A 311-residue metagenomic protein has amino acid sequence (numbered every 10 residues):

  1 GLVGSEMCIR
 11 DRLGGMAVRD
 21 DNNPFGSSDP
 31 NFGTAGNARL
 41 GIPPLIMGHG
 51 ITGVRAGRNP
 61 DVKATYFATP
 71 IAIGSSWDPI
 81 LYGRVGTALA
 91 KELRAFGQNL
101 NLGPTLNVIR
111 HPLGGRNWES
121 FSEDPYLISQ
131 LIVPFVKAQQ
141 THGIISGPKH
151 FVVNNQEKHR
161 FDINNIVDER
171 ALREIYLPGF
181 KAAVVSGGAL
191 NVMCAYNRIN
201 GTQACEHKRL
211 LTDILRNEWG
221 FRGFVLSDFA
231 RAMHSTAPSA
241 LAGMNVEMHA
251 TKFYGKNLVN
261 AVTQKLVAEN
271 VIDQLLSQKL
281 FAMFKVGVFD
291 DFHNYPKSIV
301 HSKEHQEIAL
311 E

Functional and structural regions predicted by a protein language model:
G1-E311: Glycoside hydrolase catalytic-domain context in secreted enzymes
